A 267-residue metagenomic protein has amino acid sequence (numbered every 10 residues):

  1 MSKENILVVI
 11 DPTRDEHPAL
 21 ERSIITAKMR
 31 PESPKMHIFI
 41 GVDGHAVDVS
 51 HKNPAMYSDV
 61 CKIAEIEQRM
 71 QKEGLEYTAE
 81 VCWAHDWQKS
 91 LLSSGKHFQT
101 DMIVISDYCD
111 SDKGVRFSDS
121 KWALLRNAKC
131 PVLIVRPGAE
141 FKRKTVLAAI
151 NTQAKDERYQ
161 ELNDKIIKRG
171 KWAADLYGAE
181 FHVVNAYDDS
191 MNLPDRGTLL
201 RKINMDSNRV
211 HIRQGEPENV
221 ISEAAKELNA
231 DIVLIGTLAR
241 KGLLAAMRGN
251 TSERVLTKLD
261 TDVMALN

Functional and structural regions predicted by a protein language model:
M1-N53, K142-S207: Small/aliphatic-rich secondary-structure junction motif
P31-S33, G74, Q99, G178 (+2 more regions): Glycine-centered short loops/turns at secondary-structure junctions
H37-F39, T78-C82, L133, H182-V184 (+2 more regions): General small-molecule cofactor/ligand-binding pocket signal
M70-T78, A179, I203-R209: A short helix-to-beta-strand connector/capping loop
V81-S90, G215-P217: Charged docking surfaces used in two-component/phosphorelay signaling
G95-K142, A225-N267: Gly/Ser-rich helix-loop-strand patches that form or flank binding pockets for ribonucleotide-derived cofactors
N185-I235: Glycine/small-residue-rich hydrophobic helix-like segments
